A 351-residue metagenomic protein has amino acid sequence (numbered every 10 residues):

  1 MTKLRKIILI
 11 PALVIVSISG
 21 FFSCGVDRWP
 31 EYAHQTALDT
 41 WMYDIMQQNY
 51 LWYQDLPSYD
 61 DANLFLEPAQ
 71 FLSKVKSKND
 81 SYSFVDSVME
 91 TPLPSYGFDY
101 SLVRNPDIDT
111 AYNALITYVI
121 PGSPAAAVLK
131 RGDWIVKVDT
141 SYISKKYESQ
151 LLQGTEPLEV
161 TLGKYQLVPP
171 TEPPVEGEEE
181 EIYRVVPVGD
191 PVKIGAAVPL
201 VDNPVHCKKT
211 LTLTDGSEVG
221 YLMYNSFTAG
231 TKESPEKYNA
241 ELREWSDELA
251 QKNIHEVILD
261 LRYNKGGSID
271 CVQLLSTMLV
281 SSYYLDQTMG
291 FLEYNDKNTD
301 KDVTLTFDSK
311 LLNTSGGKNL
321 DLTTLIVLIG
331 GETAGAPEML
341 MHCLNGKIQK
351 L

Functional and structural regions predicted by a protein language model:
M1-E31: Bacterial Sec-dependent N-terminal signal peptides
S23-E256: Flexible, low-complexity junctional segments that flank or bridge functional domains
W29, W52-A62, D286-E293, G317-K318 (+2 more regions): Surface-exposed patches in mature extracellular/periplasmic domains of secreted proteins
K78, L274-S281, M341-Q349: Short, surface-exposed basic-aromatic patches at helix termini and helix-loop junctions that form
R131-D133, S217-G220, K252-V257, L285-M289 (+2 more regions): Loop/turn elements at helix/coil->beta-strand transitions in domains of secreted/extracellular proteins
G230-T231, R262-I269: Short acidic, Gly/Ser-rich segments with clustered Asp/Glu that frequently serve as metal-coordination loops in enzyme
G266-I326: Gly/Ser/Thr-rich loop/hinge elements
L320-H342: A conserved active-site cap/scaffold subdomain adjacent to cofactor or substrate pockets
